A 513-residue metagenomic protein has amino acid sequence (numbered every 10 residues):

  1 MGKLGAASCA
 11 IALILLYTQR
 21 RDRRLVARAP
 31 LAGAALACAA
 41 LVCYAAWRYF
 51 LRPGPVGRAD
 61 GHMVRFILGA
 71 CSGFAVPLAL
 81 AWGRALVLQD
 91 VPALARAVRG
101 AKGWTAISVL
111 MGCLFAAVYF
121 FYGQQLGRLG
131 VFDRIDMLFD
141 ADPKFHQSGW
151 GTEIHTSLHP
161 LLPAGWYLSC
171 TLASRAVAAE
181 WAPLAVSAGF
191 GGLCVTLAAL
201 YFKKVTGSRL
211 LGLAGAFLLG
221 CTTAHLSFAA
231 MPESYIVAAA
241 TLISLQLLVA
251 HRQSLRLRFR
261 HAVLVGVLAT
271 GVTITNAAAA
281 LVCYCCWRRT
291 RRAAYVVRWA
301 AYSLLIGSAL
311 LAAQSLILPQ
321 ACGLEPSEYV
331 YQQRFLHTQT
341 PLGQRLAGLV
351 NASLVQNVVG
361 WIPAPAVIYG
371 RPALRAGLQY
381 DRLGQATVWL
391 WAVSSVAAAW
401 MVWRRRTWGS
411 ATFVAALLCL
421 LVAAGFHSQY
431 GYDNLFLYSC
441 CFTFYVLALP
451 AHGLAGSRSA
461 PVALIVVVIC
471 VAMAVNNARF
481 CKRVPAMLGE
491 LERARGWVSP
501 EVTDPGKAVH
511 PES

Functional and structural regions predicted by a protein language model:
C9-R20, W82, L86, L197 (+2 more regions): Hydrophobic, aromatic-rich transmembrane alpha-helices and their immediate juxtamembrane boundary segments
R20-D22, L94-V98, A277-S308: Perimembrane helix-loop-helix junctions
A59, R256-R288: Membrane-interface alpha helices of multi-pass inner-membrane proteins
G151-A178, G189: Short hydrophobic/aromatic helix or loop-helix immediately within or flanking a transmembrane segment in polytopic
A185-V205, A397-W400: Transmembrane-helix motifs of polytopic, lipid-linked glycan transferases
A199-C221: Transmembrane-helix signature of polytopic, membrane-embedded enzymes that assemble or transfer cell-envelope glycans
A230-Y235: Short acidic/glycine- and proline-prone juxtamembrane loop motifs at membrane-interface regions of multi-pass membrane
V237-S254, Y445-L449: Specific aromatic-rich, kink-prone transmembrane helix
